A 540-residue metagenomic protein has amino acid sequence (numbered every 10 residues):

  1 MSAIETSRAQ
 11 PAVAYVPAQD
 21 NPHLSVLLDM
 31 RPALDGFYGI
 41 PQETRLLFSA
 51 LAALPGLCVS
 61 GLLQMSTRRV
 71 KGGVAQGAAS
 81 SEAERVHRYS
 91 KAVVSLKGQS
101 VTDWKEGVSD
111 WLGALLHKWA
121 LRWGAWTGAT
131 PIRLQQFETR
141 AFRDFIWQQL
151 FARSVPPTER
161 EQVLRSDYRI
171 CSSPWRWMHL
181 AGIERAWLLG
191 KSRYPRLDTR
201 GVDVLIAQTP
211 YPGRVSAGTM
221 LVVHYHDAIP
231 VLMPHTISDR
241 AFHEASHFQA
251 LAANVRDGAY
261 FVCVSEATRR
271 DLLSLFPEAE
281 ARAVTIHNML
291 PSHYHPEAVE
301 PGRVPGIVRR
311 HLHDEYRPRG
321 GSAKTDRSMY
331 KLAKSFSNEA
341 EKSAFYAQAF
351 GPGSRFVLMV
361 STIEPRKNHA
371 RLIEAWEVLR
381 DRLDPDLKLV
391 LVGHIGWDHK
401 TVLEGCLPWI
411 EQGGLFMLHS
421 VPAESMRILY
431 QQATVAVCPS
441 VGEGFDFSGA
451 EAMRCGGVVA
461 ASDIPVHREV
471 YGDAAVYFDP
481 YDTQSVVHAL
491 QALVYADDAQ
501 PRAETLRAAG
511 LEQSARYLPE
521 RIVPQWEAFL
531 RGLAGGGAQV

Functional and structural regions predicted by a protein language model:
S2-V540: Carbohydrate transferase catalytic cores enriched for Leloir-type hexosyltransferases
